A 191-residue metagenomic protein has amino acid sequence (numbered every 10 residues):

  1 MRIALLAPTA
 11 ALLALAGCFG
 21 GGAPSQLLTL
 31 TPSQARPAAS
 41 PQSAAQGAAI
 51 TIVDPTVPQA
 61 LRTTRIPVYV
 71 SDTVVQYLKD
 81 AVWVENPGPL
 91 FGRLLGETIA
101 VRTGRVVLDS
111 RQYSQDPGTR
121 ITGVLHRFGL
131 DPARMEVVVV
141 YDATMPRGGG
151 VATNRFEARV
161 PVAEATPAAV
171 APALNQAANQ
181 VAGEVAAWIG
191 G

Functional and structural regions predicted by a protein language model:
M1-C18: Sec-dependent bacterial lipoprotein signal peptides
C18-V84, P117: A structural "domain/chain start" motif
F19-P37, E97, V101-G149: Surface-exposed short loop/turn segments
S40, A60-T63, A133-M135, G149-T153 (+1 more regions): Short acidic, gly/pro-rich beta-turn/loop elements at beta-sheet edges and active-site/ligand-binding grooves
P55, L125-H126, R159: Generic short beta-strand segments
P58, R93-R105, Q180, E184 (+1 more regions): Structured segments of extracytoplasmic/periplasmic soluble domains in secreted or envelope-associated proteins
T73-V82, G149-G183, A187: Short secondary-structure boundary motifs at beta->alpha junctions and helix caps
V74-G104: Mid-chain, structured segments of secreted extracytoplasmic proteins
